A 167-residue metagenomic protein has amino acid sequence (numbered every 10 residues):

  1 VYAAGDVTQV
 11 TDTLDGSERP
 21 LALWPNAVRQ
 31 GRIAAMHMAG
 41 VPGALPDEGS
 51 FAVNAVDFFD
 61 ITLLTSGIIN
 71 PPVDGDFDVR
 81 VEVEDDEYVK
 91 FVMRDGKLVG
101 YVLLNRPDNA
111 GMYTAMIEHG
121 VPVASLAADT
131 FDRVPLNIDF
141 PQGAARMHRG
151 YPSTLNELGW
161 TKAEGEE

Functional and structural regions predicted by a protein language model:
V7-N109, W160-E166: Mid-to-C-terminal Rossmann-like scaffold of FAD/NAD(P)H-dependent oxidoreductases
D15-G16, D95, M116-H119, Q142: Short, charged/polar low-complexity linear motifs in solvent-exposed/disordered segments
L45-P46, G111, A128, P141: Residue-level detector of alpha-helical recognition elements and their boundaries
L98-V99, G111, M147-Y151: C-terminal extensions
N105-P107, E118, T130-V134: A short, acidic, flexible beta-alpha connecting loop/helix-capping segment that sits on the rim of active
P107-S125: A short, polar/charged loop-to-alpha-helix boundary motif
V123-E167: Cysteine/selenocysteine-centered motifs that mediate thiol-based redox chemistry or coordinate metal-sulfur cofactors
